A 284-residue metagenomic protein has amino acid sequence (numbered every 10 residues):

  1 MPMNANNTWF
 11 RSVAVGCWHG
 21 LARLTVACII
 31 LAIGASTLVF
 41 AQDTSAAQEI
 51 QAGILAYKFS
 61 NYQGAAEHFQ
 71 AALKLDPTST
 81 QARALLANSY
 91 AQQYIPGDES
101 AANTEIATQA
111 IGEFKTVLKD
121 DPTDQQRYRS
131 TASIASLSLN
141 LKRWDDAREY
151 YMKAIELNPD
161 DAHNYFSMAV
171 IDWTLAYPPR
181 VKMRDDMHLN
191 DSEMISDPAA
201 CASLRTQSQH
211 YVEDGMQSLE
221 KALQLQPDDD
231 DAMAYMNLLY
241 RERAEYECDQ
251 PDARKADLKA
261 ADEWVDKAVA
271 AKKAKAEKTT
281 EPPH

Functional and structural regions predicted by a protein language model:
A22-S36: Bacterial N-terminal signal peptides
S45, S79, D124-R127, D161 (+1 more regions): Residue-level recognition of tetratricopeptide repeat
S45-G64, H68-A71, C201: Alpha-helical segment of the N-proximal tetratricopeptide repeat
Q63, Y90-K119, T123, N140 (+2 more regions): Short coil/linker segments at helix-helix boundaries
A72, T116-V117, K153-A154, A222 (+1 more regions): Canonical positions in the second alpha-helix
L75, D120-T123, L157, L225 (+1 more regions): Structural marker of alpha-solenoid helical repeat scaffolds
A82, R127-S130, N164, A232: TPR alpha-solenoid repeat register
L85, S130-S133, S167, Y235: Canonical tetratricopeptide repeat
